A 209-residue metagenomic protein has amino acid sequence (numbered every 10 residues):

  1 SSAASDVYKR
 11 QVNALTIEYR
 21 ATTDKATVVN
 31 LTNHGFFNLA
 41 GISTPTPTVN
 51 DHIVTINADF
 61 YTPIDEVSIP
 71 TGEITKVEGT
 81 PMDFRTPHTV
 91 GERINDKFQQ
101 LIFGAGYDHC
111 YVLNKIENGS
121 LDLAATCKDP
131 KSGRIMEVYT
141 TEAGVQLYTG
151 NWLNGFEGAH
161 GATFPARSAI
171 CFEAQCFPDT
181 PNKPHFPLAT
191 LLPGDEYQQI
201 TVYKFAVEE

Functional and structural regions predicted by a protein language model:
S1-Y8: Short, small-residue-biased leader/transition segments that mark boundaries at the very start of proteins
D6, L15-T23: Short, well-ordered beta-strand segments enriched in hydrophobic/aromatic residues
K9-T16, V28, P47, S120 (+2 more regions): Coil-to-beta-strand transition motifs
R20-A26, N57-Y61: Short, solvent-exposed aromatic-acidic interface loops
A26-L31, V67, I74-K76, L147-T149 (+1 more regions): A short, polar/proline- and glycine-enriched secondary-structure boundary/capping micro-motif
S43-L101: A conserved active-site cap/scaffold subdomain adjacent to cofactor or substrate pockets
G79-E209: Active-site pocket scaffolds in enzymes
